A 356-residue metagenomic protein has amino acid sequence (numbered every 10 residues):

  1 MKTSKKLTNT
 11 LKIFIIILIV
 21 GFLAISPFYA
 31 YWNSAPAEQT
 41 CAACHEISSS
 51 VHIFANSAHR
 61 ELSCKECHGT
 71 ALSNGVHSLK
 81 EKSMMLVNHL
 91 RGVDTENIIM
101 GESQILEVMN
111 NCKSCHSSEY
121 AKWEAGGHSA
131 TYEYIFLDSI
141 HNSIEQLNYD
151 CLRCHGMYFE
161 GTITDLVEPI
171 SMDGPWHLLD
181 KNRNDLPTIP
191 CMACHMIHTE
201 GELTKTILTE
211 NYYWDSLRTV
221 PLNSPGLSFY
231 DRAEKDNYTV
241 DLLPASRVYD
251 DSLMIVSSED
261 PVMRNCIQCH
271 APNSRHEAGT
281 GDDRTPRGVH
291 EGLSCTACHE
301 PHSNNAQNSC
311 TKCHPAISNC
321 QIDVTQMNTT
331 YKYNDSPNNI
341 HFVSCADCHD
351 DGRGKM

Functional and structural regions predicted by a protein language model:
K2-M356: Short sequence/structural segments immediately N-terminal
